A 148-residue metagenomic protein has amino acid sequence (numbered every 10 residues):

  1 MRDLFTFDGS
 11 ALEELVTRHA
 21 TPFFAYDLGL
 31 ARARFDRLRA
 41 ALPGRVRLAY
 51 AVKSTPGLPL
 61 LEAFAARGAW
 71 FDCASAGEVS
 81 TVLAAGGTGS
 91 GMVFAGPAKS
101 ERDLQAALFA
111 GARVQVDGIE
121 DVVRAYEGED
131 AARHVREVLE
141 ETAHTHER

Functional and structural regions predicted by a protein language model:
M1-A132, L139-E147: A charged N-terminal "starter" segment
